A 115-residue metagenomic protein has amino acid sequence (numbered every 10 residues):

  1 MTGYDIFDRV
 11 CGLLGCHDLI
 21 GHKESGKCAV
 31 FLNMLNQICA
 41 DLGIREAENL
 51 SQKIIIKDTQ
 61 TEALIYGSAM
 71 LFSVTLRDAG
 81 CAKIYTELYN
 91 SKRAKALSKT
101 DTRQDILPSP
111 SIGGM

Functional and structural regions predicted by a protein language model:
M1-I55, L97-M115: Conserved short "hinge" loops at termini or chain/domain junctions
V10, I20, A82-N90: Generic hydrophobic, helix-prone segments enriched in Leu/Val/Ile
I54-A63: Structural motif
E62-V74: Short, hydrophobic/amphipathic alpha-helical patches that form generic packing surfaces within helical domains
L71-K83: Short helix-capping/linker segments at secondary-structure and domain boundaries
E87-D101: Short, mixed-charge aromatic SLiMs
